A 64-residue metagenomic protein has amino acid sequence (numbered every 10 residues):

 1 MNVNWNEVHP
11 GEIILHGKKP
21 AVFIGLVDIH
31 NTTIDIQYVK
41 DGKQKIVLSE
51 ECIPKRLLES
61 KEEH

Functional and structural regions predicted by a protein language model:
M1-P10: Mixed-charge, Lys/Arg-rich low-complexity intrinsically disordered regions
E7-V8, I36, H64: Generic preference for well-ordered secondary structure
L15-S49: Basic/aromatic-rich interaction segments and small domains that mediate binding to polyanionic partners
G42-H64: Intrinsically disordered, low-complexity, charged/polar segments
